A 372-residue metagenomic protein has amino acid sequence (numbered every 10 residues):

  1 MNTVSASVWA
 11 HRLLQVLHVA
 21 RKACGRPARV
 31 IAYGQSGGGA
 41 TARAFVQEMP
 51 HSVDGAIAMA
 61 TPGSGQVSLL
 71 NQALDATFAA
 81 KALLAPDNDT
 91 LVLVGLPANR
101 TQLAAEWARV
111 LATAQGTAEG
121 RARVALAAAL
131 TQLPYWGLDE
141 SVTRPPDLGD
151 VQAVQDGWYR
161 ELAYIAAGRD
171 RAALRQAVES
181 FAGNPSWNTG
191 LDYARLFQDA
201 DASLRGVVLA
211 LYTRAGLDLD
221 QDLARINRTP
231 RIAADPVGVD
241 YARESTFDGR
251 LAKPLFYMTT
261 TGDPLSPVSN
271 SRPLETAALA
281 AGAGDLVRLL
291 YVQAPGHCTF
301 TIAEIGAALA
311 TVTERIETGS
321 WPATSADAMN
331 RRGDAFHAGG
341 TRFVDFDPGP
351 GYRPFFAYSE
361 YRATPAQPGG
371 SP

Functional and structural regions predicted by a protein language model:
M1-Q35, A40-P372: C-terminal His-loop and adjacent cap/lid subdomain of alpha/beta-hydrolase
